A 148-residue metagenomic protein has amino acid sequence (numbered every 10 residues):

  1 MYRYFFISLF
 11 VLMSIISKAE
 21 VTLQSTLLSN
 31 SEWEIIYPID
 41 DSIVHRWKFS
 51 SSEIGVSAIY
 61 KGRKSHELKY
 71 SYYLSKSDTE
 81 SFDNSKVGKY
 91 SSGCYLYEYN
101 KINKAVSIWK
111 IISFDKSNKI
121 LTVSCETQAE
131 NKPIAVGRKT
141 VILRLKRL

Functional and structural regions predicted by a protein language model:
Y4-M13: Sec-dependent N-terminal signal peptides
S8, G55, G93, I111 (+2 more regions): Small side chains
A19-E34: N-terminal helix-cap/turn-to-beta initiation motif at the start of protein domains
S31-V56: N-terminal targeting signals for Sec/Tat export/insertion, comprising classic cleavable signal peptides
P38-D41, I59-I120: Contiguous, well-ordered beta-strand patches that form the walls/edges of small beta-barrel/beta-sandwich domains
E67-E80, S117-L148: Edge beta-strand at a domain terminus
